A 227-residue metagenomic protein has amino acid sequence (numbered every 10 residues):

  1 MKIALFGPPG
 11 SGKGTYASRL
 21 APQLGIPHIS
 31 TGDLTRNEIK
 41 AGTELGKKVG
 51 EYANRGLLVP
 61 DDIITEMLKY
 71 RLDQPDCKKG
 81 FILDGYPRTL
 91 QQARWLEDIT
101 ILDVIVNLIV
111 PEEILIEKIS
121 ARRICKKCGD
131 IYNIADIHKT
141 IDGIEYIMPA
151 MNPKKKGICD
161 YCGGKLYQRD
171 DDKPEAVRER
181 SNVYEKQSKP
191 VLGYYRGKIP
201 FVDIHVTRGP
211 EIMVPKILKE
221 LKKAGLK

Functional and structural regions predicted by a protein language model:
M1-K227: Glycine-rich phosphate-binding loop of ATP-dependent small-molecule kinases
